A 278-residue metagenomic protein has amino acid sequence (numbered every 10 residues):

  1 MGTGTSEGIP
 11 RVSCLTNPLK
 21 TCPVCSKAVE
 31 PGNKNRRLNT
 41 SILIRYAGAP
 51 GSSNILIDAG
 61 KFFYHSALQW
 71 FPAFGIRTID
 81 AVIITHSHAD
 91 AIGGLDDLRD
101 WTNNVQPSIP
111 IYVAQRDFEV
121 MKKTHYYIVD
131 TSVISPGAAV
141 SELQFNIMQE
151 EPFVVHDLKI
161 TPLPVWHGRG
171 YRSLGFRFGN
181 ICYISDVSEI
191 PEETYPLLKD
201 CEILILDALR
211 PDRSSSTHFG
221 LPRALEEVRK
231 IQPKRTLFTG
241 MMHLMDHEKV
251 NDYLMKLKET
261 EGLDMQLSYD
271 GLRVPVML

Functional and structural regions predicted by a protein language model:
M1-I184, E193, N251-L278: Binuclear metal-dependent hydrolase catalytic cores
I190-L278: Binuclear metal-ion centers of metallo-dependent hydrolases, dominated by the metallo-beta-lactamase
